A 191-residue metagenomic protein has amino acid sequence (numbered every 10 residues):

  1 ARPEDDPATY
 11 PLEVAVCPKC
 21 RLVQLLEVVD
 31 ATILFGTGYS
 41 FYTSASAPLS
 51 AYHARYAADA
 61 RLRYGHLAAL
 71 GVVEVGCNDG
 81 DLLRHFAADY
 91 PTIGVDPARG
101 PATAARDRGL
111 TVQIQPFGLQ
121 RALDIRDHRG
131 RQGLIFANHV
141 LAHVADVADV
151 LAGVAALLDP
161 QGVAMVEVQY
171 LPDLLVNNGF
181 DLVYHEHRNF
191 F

Functional and structural regions predicted by a protein language model:
A1-P48: N-terminal juxtadomain amphipathic helix that follows a signal peptide/anchor or precedes a small N-terminal auxiliary
L67-N78: Conserved class I S-adenosyl-L-methionine
D79-Y90: Conserved SAM-binding loop of SAM-dependent methyltransferases across substrates and taxa, primarily the Class I
A98-G100: Conserved SAM/SAH-binding beta-strand->alpha-helix loop
R108-D124: Conserved SAM-binding strand-loop segment of SAM-dependent methyltransferases
G133-F136: A conserved beta-strand element that flanks and buttresses the S-adenosyl-L-methionine
A148-M165: A short glycine-rich, Lys/Arg-flanked "PGG" loop and its adjoining helix->strand segment in the class I
A164-F190: Short, glycine-/aromatic-enriched active-site segment of Class I SAM-dependent methyltransferases
